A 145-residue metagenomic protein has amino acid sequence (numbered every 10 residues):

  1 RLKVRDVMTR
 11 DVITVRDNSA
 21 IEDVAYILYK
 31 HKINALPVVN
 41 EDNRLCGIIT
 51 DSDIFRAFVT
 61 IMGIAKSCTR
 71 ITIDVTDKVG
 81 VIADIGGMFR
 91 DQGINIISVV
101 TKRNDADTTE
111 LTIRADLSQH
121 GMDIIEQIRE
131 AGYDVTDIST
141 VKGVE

Functional and structural regions predicted by a protein language model:
R1-Y26, V38-N40, L45-C46, K66 (+3 more regions): Bateman/CBS regulatory modules and CBS-like beta-alpha motifs in cytosolic regions of diverse proteins
T14-K32, V39, F58, I82-Q92 (+1 more regions): The conserved cystathionine-beta-synthase
N34, C46-I54, D134: Short hydrophobic beta-strand motif reused across regulatory alpha/beta modules
R56-E145: A conserved regulatory-domain signal marking ACT and ACT-like small-molecule sensing domains and adjacent regulatory
